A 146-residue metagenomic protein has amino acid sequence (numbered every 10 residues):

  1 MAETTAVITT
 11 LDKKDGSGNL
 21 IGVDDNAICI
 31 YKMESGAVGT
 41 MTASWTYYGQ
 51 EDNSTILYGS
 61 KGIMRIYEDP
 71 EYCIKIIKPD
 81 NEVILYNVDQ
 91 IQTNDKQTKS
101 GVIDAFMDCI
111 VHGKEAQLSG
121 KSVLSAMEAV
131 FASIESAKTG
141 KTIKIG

Functional and structural regions predicted by a protein language model:
M1-V38, S44-G49, K121: Rossmann-like dinucleotide-binding domain that binds NAD(P)(H)
E34, N81, A105-G146: C-terminal helix-rich "cap/oligomerization" subdomain common to oxidoreductases
S44, D69-P70: Surface loops and adjacent helix of pleckstrin homology
G49-D52, Y67-E68: C-terminal substrate-binding/catalytic lobe of Rossmann-fold NAD(P)-dependent oxidoreductases
N53, V102-F106: Hydrophobic alpha-helical segments typical of transmembrane helices and their membrane-interface/capping positions
T55, E71-I84: Short polybasic amphipathic segments
I91-I103: Active-site loop of classical SDR/Rossmann-like NAD(P)-dependent oxidoreductases, centered on the catalytic Tyr-X3-Lys
